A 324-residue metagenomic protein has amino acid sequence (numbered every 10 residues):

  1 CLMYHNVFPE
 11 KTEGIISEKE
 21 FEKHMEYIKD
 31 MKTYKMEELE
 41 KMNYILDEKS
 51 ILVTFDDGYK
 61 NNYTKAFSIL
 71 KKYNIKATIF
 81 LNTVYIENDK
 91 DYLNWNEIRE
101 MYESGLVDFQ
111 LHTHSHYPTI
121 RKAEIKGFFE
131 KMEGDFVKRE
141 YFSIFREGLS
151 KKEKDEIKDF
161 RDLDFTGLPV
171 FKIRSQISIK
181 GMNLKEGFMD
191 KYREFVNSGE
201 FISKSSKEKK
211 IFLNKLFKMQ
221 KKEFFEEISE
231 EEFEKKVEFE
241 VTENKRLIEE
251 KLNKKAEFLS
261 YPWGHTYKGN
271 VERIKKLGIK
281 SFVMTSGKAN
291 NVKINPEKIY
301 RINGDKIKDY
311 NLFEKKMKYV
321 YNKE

Functional and structural regions predicted by a protein language model:
C1-T54, K60-N62, R121-A123, D135-E324: C-terminal active-site subregion of NodB/CE4 polysaccharide deacetylases
L2-N6, F109-H116: Histidine-centered catalytic micro-motifs
S17-E20, D91-N96: Charged helix-capping and loop-helix junction motifs
K29-D30, F67-N74, N94-L111, K275-K276 (+1 more regions): Acidic (Asp/Glu)-rich catalytic clusters
T54-F55, Q110: Generic enzyme active-site microenvironment
Y59-K60, S115: Short active-site segment of divalent metal-dependent hydrolases/proteases that encodes the spacing between
Y63-T83: A short alpha/beta connector and helix-capping loop motif
T78-F80, Q110, S260, F282-V283: Structural detector of well-ordered beta-strand residues that form the stable sheet scaffold of enzyme domains
